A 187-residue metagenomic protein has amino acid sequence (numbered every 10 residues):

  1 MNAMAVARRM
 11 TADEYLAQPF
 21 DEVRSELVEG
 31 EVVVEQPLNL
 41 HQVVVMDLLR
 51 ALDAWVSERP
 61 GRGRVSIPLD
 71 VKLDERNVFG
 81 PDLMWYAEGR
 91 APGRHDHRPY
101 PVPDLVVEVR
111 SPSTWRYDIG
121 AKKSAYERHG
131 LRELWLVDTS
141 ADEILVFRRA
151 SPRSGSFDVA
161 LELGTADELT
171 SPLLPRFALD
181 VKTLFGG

Functional and structural regions predicted by a protein language model:
M1-G187: Gly/Pro/Ser/Thr-rich low-complexity, intrinsically disordered segments predominantly at protein N-termini
